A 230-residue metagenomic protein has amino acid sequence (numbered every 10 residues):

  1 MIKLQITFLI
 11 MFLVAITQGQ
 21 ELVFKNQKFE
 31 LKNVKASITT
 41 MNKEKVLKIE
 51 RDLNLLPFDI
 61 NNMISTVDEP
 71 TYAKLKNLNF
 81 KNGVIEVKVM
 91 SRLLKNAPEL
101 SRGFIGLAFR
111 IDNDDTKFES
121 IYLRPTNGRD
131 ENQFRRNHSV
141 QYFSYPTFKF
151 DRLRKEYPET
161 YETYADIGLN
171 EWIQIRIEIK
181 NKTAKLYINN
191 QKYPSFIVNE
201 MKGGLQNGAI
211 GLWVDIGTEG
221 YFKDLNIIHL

Functional and structural regions predicted by a protein language model:
M1-L22: Bacterial Sec-dependent N-terminal signal peptides
Q20-L230: Extracellular glycan-recognition regions
